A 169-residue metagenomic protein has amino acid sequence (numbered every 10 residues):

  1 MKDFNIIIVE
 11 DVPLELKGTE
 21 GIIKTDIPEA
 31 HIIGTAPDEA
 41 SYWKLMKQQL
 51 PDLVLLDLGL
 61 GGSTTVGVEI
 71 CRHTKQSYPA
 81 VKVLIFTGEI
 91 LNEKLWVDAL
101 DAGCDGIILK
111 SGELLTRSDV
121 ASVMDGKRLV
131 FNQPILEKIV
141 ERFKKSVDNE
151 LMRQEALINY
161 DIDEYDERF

Functional and structural regions predicted by a protein language model:
E10: Conserved acidic carboxylate
P13-E20, E93: Charged phosphotransfer/docking patches of two-component systems
E20, T35-L53, L60-G61: Acidic, metal-coordinating helix/loop segments flanking the phosphotransfer/catalytic sites of two-component signaling
V54, V83, I107-I108: Two-component signal transduction core modules
T65-A80, V97-D98: Short amphipathic alpha-helix used as the core "switch/output" element in two-component signaling
F86-T87, K110: Hydrophobic/aromatic residues positioned on beta-strands within the core alpha/beta folds
L100, D105, G112-I158: Short, flexible helix-to-coil linker/hinge segments that flank and couple to helix-turn-helix
